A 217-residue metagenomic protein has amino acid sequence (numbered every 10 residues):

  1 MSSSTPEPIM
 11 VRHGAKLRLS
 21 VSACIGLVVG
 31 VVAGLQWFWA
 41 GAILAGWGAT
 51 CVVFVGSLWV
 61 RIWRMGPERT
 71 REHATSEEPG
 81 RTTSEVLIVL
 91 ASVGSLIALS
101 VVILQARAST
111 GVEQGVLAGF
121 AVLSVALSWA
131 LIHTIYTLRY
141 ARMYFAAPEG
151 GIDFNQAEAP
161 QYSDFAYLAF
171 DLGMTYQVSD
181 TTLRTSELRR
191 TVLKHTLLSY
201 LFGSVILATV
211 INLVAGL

Functional and structural regions predicted by a protein language model:
M1-R12: Short, Lys/Arg-rich, polar N-terminal cytosolic tail immediately upstream of the first transmembrane signal-anchor
R12-W37: The first (N-terminal) embedded transmembrane alpha-helix
F38-G56: Loop-to-helix transition at the N-terminal end of transmembrane alpha-helices
F54-P67, T134-F145: Membrane-water interface of transmembrane alpha-helices
V60-E77, S100-S109: Membrane-helix interface/capping segments
T70-L90: Juxtamembrane helix-capping/reentrant segments at transmembrane boundaries
R142-T185: Membrane-proximal soluble regions of multi-pass membrane proteins
D164, L168-D171, T181-L217: Pore domain of cation channels
